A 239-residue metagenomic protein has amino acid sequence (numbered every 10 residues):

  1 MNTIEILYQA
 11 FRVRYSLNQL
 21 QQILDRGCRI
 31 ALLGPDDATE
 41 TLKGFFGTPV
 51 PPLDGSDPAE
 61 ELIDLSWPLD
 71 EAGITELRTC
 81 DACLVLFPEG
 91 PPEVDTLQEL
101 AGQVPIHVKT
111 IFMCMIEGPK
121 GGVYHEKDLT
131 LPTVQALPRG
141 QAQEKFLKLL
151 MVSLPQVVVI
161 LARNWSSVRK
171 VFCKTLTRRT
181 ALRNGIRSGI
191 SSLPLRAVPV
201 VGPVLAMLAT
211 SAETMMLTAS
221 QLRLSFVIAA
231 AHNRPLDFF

Functional and structural regions predicted by a protein language model:
M1-A31: Short, flexible boundary segments at extreme N-termini or domain junctions of P-loop NTPases and their
Y8-A10, A59-S66, G90: Short, flexible loop segments at the rims of nucleotide/cofactor-binding pockets, characterized by
R14-R26, K43-D57, D70-V134: Conserved C-terminal guanine-recognition region of P-loop GTPase G domains, centered on the G4
A31-E40: Glycine-rich adenosine-cofactor-binding loop
L65-L69, P105-R169: Canonical P-loop GTPase G-domain recognition
E144-V204: Glycine-rich, hydrophobic membrane-spanning regions of integral membrane proteins that mediate transport
A181-I228, P235-F239: Membrane-inserting effector segments that mediate pore formation, membrane fusion, or transient membrane insertion
